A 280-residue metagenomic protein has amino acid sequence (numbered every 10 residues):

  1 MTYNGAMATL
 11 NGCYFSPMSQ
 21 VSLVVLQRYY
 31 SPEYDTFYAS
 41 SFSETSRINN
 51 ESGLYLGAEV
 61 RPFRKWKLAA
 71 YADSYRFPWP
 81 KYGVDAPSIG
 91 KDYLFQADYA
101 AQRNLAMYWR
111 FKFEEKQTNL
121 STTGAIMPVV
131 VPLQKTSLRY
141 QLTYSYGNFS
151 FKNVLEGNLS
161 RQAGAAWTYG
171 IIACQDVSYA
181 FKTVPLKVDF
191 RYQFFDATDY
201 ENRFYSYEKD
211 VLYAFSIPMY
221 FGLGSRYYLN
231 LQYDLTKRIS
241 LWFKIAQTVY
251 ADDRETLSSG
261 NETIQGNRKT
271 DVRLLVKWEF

Functional and structural regions predicted by a protein language model:
M1-F280: Exposed, low-structure sequence patches enriched in small/polar residues
